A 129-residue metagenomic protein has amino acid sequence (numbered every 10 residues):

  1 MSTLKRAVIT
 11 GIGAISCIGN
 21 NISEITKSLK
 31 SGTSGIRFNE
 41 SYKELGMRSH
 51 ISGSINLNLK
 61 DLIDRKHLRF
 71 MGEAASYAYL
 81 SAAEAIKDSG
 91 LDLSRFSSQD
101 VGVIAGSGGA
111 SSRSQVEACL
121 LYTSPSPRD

Functional and structural regions predicted by a protein language model:
M1-H67: ACP-dependent fatty acid/polyketide chain-elongation machinery
A14-I18, R65-A83, S124: Active-site pocket-shaping loop/turn-to-helix segments
S16, I86, S111: Glycine-rich nucleotide phosphate-binding loop and flanking beta-alpha elements of Rossmann-like dinucleotide-binding
A85-S97: Phosphate/pyrophosphate-binding loops at sites that engage ATP/ADP/AMP, CoA/4′-phosphopantetheine, polyphosphate
Q99-V101: Residue-level recognition of the N-termini of beta-strands and the immediately preceding loop/turn
I104-G106: Short beta-strand segments
G108-V116: Secretory-pathway/luminal and periplasmic proteins that interact with or process carbohydrate-rich
Y122-D129: Conserved small/polar residues in nucleotide/adenosyl-binding loops
